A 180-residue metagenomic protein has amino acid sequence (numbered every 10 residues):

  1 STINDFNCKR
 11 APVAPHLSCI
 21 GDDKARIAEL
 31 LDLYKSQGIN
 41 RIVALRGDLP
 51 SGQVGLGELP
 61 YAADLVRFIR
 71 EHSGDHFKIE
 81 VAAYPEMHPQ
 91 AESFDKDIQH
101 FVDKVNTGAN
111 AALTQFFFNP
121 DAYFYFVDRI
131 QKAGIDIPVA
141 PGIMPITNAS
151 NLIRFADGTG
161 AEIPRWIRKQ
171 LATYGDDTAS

Functional and structural regions predicted by a protein language model:
S1, L17-C19, V43-L45, N110-N119 (+1 more regions): Catalytic beta/alpha-barrel core
S1-A14, K24, L31, D75-F77 (+2 more regions): Flavin-dependent oxidoreductase catalytic cores
T2-D5, D23-L30, D48-I69, A91-F94 (+1 more regions): Active-site-adjacent beta->alpha loops and helix N-cap segments on the catalytic face of soluble alpha/beta enzymes
T2-R10, L31-I39, R67-G74, V102-N106: Acidic (Asp/Glu)-rich catalytic clusters
V13-L17, I42-A44, I79-A83, V105 (+2 more regions): Hydrophobic faces of well-ordered beta-strands that scaffold small-molecule active sites in alpha/beta enzyme cores
C19-G21, R46-P50, A83-M87, F117-A122 (+1 more regions): Active-site-proximal loop/turn and secondary-structure-junction residues that shape catalytic pockets, frequently
G57-P85, Q90, K132-S180: Active-site pocket-lining/capping segments in soluble small-molecule metabolic enzymes
Q90-A109: Active-site glycine-rich loop that binds ribose-phosphate moieties when present
